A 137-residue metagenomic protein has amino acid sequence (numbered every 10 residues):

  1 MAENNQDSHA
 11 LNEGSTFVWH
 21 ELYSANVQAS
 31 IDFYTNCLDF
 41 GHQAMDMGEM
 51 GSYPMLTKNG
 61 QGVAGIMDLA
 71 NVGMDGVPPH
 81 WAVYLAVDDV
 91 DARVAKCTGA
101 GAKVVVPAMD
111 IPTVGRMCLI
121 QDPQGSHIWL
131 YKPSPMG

Functional and structural regions predicted by a protein language model:
M1-I31, W81-V83, Y131-G137: N-terminal beta-strand motif that seeds the catalytic metal site of vicinal oxygen chelate
A2, G14, E21-Q61, G99: Core segments of cupin and vicinal oxygen chelate
A2-D7, G14-V18, F40, Q61-A64 (+3 more regions): The feature marks the first
N26-Q28, T57-G62, V83-Q124: Vicinal oxygen chelate
G41-G48, V106-I111, P135: Conserved catalytic-core motifs of GNAT/GCN5-like acyltransferases
